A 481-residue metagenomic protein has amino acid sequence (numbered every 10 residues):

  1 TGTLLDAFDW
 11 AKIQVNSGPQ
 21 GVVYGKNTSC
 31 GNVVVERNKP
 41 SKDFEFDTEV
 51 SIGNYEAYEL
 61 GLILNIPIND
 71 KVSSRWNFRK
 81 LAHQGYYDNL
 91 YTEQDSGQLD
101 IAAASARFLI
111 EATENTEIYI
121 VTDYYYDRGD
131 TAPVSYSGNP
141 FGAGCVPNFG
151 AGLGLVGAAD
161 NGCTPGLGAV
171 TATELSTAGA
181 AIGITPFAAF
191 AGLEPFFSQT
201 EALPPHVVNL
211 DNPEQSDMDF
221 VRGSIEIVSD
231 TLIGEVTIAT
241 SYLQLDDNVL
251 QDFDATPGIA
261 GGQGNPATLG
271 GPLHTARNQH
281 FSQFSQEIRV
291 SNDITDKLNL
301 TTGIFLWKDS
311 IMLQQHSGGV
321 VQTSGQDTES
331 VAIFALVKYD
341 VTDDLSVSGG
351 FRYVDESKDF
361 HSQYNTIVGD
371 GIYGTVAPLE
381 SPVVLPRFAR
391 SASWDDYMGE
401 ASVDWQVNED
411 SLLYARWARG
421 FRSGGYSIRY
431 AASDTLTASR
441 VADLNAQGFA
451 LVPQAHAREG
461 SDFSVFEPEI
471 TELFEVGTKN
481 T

Functional and structural regions predicted by a protein language model:
A7-A11, S17, V22-N89, Q94-A104 (+4 more regions): Outer-membrane beta-barrel translocator/receptor signature
G31, F44, T48, Y58-L62 (+8 more regions): Hydrophobic, lipid-facing positions within transmembrane beta-strands of outer-membrane proteins
T48-I52, W76-A82, I120-Y124, T240-Y242 (+3 more regions): Transmembrane beta-barrel strands of outer-membrane/channel proteins
S51-E59, A82-T113, E117, Y125-P133 (+5 more regions): Outer-membrane beta-barrel proteins
K71-S74, N115-I118, I233-V236, K297-L300 (+2 more regions): Repeated loop/turn-to-beta-strand initiation elements of outer-membrane beta-barrel proteins
Y87-D95, A132-V207, D252-T275, H316-V321 (+2 more regions): Solvent-exposed loop segments that connect transmembrane elements
L109-T113, V290-D293, F305-W307, Q326-T481: Structural signature of Gram-negative outer-membrane beta-barrels, strongest in the C-terminal barrel of TonB-dependent
T200, V207, E214-F220, I227-Y339 (+3 more regions): Replace "related TpsB outer-membrane translocases also match" with "some related outer-membrane beta-barrels such as
